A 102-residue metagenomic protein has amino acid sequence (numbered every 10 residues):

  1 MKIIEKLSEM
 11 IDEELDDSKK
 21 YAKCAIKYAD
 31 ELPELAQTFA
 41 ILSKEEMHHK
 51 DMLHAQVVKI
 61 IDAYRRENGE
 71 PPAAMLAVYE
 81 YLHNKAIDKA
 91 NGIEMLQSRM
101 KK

Functional and structural regions predicted by a protein language model:
M1-K102: Non-heme di-metal
